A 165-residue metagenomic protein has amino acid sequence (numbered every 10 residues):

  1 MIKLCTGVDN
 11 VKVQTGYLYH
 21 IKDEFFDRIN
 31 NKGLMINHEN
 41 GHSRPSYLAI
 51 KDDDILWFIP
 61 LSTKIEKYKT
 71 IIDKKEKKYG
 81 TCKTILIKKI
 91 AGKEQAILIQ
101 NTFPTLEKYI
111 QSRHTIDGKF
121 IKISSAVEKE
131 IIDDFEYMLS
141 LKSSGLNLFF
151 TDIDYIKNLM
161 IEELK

Functional and structural regions predicted by a protein language model:
M1-H42: GIY-YIG nuclease catalytic motif and its immediate N-terminal context
I2-N10, K75-K165: C-terminal terminal-subdomain/extension
V13-G16, D53, E94: Sequence-level motif detector for i,i+2 pairs with an aromatic at +2
I21-D23, P60, L106: Pocket-edge structural micro-motifs
F25-F26, I65, Y109: Residue-level detector of flexible, active-site-proximal loop/helix-junction positions within diverse enzyme catalytic
E39-S43, D52-K89: Compact nucleic-acid interaction/catalytic patches
Y47-L48: Residue-level preference for non-acidic, small/hydrophobic
